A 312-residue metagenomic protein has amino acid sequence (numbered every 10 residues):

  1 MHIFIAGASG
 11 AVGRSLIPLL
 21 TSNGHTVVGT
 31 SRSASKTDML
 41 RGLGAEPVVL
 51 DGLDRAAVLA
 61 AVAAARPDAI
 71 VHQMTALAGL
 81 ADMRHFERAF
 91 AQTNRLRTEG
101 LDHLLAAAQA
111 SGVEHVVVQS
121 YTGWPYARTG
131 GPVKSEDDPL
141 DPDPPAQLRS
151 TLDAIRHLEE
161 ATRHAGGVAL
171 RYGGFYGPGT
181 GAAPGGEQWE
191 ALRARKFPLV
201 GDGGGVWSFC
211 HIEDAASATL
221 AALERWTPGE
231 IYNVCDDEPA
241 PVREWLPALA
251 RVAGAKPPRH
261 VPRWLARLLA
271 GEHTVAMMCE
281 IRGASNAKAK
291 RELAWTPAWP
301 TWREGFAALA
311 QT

Functional and structural regions predicted by a protein language model:
I3-H25: N-terminal Rossmann NAD(P)H-binding glycine-rich loop of SDR-like oxidoreductase domains
P18, A218-H273: Mid/C-terminal beta-alpha module of Rossmann-like enzyme folds, strongest in SDR-family dehydrogenases/epimerases
R32-E99, H103: NAD(P)H-binding glycine-rich loop region in Rossmannoid oxidoreductase-like domains and their noncatalytic homologs
L80-A81, H85-L148: Conserved Rossmann-fold NAD(P)-dependent oxidoreductase catalytic core, especially the SDR/UDP-sugar
H115, Q119-Y121, H157-P178: Conserved beta-loop-beta element that borders a ligand/cofactor-binding pocket
T129-G130, Y176-Q188, E213, A221-Y232 (+1 more regions): Glycine/proline-rich active-site loop of Rossmann-fold NAD(P)-dependent oxidoreductases
D141-Q147, E187-C210: A conserved pocket-lining segment of Rossmann-fold NAD(P)-dependent short-chain dehydrogenase/reductase
P300-T312: Amphipathic terminal alpha-helices
